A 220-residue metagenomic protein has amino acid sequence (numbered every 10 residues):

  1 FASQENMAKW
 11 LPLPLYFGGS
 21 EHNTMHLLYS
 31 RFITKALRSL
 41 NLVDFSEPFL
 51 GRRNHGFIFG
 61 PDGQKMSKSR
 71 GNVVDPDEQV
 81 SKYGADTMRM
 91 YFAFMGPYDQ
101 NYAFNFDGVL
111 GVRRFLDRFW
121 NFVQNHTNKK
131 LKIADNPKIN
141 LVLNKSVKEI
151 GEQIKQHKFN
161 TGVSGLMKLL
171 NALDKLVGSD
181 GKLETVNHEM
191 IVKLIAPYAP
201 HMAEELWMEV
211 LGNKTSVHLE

Functional and structural regions predicted by a protein language model:
F1-Y98: Alpha-helical recognition segments enriched in aromatics with Gly/Pro capping that present substrate-recognition
L28, F45-S46, E78-E220: Helix-rich, typically C-terminal accessory recognition domains appended to large enzymatic cores
